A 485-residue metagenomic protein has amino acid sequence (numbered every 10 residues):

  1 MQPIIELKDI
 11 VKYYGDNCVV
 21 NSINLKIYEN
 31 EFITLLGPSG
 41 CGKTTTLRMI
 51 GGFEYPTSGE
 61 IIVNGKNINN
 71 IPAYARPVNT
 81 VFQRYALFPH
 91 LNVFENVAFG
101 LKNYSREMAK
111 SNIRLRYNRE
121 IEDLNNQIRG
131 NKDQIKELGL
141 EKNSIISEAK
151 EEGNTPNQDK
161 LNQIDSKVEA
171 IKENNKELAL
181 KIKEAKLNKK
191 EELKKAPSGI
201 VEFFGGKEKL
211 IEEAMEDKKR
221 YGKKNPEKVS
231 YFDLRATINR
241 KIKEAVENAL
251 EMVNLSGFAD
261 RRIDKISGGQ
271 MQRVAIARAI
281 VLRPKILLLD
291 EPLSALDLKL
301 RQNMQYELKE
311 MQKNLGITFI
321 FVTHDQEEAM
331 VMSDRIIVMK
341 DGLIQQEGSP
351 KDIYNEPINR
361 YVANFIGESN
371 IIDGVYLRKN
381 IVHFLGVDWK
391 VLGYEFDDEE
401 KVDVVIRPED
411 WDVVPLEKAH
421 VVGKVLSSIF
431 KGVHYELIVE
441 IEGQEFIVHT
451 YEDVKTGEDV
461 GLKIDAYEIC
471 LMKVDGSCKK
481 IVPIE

Functional and structural regions predicted by a protein language model:
N17-C18, G257: Short coil-to-beta microelement around the adenine-binding A-loop and adjacent beta1/P-loop entry of ABC ATPase
L36-P38: The feature captures the beta-strand-to-loop junction immediately N-terminal to the Walker
G51: Helix-to-loop junction immediately C-terminal to a conserved catalytic motif
E60, K66, L343: ATP-binding/catalytic-site motifs of ATP-hydrolyzing domains
N67, R114-R129, E202, E212-L234 (+1 more regions): Conserved ABC ATPase "signature" region
N92-F99, N103, M108, K228-N359: ABC ATPase nucleotide-binding domains
E151-N154, L161, D165, V382-E485: Non-catalytic connector elements of ABC transporters
